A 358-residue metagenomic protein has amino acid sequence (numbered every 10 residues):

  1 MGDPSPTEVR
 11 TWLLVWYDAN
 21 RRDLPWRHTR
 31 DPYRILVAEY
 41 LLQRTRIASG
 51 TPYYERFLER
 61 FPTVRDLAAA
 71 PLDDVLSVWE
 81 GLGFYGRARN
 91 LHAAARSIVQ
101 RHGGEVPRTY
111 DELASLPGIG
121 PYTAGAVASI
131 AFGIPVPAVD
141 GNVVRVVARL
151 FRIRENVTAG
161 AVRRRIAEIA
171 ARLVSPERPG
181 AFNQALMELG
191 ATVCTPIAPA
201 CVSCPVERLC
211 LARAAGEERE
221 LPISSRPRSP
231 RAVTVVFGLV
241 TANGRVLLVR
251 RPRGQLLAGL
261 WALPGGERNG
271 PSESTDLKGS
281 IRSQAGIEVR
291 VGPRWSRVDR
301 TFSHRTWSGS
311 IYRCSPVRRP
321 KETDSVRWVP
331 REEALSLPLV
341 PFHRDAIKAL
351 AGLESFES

Functional and structural regions predicted by a protein language model:
M1-D23, H28, A191-S358: Intrinsically disordered, low-complexity, charged terminal extensions of DNA damage-control enzymes
P4-S5, T11-R219, G286-E288: Catalytic cores of DNA base-excision repair glycosylases
